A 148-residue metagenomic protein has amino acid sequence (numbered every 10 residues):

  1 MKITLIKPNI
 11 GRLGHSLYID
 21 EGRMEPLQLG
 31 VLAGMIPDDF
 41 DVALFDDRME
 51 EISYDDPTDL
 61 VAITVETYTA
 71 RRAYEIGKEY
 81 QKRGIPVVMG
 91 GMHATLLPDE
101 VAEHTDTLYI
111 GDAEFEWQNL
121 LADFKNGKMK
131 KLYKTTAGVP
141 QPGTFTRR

Functional and structural regions predicted by a protein language model:
M1-R148: Acidic, low-complexity intrinsically disordered segments
